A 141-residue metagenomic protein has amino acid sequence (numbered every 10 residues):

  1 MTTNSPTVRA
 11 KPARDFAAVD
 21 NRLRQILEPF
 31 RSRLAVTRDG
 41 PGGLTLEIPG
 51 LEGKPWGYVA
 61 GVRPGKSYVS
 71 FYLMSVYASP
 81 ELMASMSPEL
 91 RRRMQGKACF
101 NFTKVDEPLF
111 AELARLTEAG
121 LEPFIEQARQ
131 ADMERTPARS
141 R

Functional and structural regions predicted by a protein language model:
M1-R141: Charge-dense, helix-prone N-terminal extensions
